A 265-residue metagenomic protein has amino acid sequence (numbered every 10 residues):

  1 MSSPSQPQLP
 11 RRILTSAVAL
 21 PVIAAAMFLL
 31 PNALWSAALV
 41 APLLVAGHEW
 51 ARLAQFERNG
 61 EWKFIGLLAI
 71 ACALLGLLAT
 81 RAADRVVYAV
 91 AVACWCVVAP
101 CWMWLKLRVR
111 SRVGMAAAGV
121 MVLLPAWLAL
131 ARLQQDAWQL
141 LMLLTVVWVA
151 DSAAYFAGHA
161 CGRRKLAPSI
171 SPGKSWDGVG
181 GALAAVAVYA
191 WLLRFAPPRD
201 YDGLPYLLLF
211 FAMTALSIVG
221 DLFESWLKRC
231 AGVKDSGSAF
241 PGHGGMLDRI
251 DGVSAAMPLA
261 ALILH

Functional and structural regions predicted by a protein language model:
S2-A215: Membrane-embedded alpha-helical bundles of polytopic integral membrane proteins
F156, W226-R229: Pseudouridine synthase
R229-G252: Interfacial loop-to-transmembrane junctions
A256-M257: C-terminal-most transmembrane helix of multi-pass membrane proteins
A261-H265: Juxtamembrane boundary at the C-terminal end of a transmembrane helix
